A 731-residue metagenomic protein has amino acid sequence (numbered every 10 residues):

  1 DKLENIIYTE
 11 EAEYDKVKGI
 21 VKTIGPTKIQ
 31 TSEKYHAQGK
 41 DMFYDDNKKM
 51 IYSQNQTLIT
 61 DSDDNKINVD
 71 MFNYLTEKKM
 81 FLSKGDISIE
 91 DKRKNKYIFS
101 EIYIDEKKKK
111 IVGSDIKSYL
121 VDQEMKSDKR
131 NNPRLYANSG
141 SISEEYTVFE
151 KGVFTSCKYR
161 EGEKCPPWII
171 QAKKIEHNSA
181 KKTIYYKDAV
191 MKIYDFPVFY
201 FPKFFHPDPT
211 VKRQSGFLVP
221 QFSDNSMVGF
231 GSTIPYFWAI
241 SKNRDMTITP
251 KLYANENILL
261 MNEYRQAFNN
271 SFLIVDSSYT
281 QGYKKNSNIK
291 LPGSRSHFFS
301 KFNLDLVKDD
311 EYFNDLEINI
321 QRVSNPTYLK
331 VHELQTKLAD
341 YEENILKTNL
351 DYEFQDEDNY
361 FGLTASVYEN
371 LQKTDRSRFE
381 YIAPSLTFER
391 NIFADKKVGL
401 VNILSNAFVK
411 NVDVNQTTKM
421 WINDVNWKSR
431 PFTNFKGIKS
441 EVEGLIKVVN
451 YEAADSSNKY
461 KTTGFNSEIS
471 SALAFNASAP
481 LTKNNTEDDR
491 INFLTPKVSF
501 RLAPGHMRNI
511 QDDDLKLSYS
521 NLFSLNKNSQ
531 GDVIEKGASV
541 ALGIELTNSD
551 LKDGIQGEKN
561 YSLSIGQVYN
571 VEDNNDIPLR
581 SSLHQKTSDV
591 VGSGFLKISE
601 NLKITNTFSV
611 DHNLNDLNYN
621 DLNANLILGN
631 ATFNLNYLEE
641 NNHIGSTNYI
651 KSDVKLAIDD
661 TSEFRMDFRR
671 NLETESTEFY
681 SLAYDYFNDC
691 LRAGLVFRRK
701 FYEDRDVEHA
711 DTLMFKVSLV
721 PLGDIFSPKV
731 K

Functional and structural regions predicted by a protein language model:
D1-F154, I169-H177, K182-D188, I248: N-terminal amphipathic/hydrophobic interface segments
K109-T155, E163, I169-I170, N178-K731: Outer-membrane beta-barrel proteins and related beta-barrel translocases across Gram-negative bacteria
